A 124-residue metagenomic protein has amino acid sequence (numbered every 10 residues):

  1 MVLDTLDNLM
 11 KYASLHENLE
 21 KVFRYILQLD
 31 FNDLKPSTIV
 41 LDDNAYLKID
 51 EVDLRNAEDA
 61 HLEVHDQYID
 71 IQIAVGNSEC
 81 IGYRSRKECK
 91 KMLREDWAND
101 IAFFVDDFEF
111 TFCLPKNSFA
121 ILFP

Functional and structural regions predicted by a protein language model:
V2-I49, H61-V64: A short, N-terminal "cap"/entry segment at the start of jelly-roll beta-barrel domains of the cupin/DSBH fold
D42, E58-D70, K87-M92, D107-F108: A short beta-loop-beta micro-motif enriched in histidine and acidic residues
L47-I49, I73-A74, I81, A120-L122: Short hydrophobic-aromatic micro-motifs
Q67-I69, I73-I81, K87-E88, E95-I101: Glycine- and acidic-residue-biased ligand/ion/polar-headgroup-sensing regions
D100-E109: A short acidic, glycine-rich active-site loop that binds or catalyzes chemistry on phosphate/adenosine moieties
F112-P124: Conserved metal-binding segment of the jelly-roll/cupin
